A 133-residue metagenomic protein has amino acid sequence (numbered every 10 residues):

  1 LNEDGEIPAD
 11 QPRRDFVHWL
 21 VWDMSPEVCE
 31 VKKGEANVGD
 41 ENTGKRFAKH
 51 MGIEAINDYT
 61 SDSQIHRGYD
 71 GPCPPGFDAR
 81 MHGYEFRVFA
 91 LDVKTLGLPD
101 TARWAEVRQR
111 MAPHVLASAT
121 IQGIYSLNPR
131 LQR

Functional and structural regions predicted by a protein language model:
L1-R133: N-terminus-centered regions that define maturation/targeting leaders and the start of the first functional domain
